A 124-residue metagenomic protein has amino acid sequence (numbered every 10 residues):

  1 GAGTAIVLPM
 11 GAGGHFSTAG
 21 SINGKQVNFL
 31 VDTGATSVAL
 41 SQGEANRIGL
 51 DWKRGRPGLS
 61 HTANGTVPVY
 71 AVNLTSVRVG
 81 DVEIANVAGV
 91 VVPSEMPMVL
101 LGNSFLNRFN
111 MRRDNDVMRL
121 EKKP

Functional and structural regions predicted by a protein language model:
G1-P124: Pepsin/retropepsin-fold aspartyl endopeptidases
